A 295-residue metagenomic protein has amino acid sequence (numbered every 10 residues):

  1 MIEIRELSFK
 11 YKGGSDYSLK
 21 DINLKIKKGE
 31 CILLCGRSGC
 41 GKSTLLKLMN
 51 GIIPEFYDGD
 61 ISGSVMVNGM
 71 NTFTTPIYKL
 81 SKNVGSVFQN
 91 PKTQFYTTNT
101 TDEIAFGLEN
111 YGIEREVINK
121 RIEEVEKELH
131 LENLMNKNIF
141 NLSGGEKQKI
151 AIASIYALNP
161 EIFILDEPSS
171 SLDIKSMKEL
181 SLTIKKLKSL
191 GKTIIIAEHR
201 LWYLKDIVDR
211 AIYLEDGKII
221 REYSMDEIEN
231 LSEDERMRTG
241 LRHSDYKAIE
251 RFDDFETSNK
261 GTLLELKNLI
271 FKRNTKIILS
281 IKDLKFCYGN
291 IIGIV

Functional and structural regions predicted by a protein language model:
S64-K79: ABC ATPase NBD Q-loop/coupling interface
E116-L134: Conserved ABC ATPase "signature" region
N138-L142, E146: Conserved ABC ATPase signature
I152-A153: Hydrophobic anchor residue at the start of the ABC signature
F163-D166: Catalytic Walker B motif of ABC-type/P-loop ATPase nucleotide-binding domains
E198-H199: H-loop/switch region of ABC-family ATPase nucleotide-binding domains
